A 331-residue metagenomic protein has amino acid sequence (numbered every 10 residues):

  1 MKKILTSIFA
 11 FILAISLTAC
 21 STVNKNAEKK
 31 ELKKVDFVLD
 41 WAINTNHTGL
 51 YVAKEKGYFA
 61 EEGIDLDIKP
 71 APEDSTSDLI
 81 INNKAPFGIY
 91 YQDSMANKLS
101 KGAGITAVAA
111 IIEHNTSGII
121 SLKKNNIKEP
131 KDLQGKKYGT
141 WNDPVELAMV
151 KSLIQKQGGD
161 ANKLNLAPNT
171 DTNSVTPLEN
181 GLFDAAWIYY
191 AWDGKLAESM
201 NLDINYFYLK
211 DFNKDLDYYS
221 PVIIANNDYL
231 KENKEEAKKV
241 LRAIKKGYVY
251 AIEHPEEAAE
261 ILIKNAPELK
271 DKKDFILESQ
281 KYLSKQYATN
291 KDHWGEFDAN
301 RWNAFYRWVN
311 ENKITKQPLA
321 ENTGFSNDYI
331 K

Functional and structural regions predicted by a protein language model:
M1-K34, K331: Short, low-complexity disordered leader/linker segments with a strong preference for bacterial N-terminal type II
K29-T170, V175-N180, D184-A191, F207 (+1 more regions): Short, glycine-/small- and polar/acidic-enriched structural segments that line small-molecule recognition paths
K54-E55, A60, L99, Q155 (+4 more regions): Short polybasic/polar patches that bind polyanions
E62, A107, A259-I261, Q317-L319: Short, hydrophobic secondary-structure boundary micro-motifs
D93-S94, N173-A266: Pocket-lining segment of extracytoplasmic ligand-binding domains
A161-N165, E268-S279, T315-T323: Short, surface-exposed acidic
K231-N312: Secondary-structure end/capping motifs
W302-K331: Conserved C-terminal helix/tail region of periplasmic/extracytoplasmic solute-binding proteins
